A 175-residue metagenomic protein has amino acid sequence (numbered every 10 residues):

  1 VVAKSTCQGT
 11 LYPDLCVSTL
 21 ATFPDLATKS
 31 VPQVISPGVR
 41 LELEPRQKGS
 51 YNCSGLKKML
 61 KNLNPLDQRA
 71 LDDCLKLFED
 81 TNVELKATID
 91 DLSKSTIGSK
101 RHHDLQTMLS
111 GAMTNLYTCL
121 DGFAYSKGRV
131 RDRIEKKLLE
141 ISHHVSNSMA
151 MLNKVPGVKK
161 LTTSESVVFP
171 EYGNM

Functional and structural regions predicted by a protein language model:
V1-M175: Trafficking entry modules
